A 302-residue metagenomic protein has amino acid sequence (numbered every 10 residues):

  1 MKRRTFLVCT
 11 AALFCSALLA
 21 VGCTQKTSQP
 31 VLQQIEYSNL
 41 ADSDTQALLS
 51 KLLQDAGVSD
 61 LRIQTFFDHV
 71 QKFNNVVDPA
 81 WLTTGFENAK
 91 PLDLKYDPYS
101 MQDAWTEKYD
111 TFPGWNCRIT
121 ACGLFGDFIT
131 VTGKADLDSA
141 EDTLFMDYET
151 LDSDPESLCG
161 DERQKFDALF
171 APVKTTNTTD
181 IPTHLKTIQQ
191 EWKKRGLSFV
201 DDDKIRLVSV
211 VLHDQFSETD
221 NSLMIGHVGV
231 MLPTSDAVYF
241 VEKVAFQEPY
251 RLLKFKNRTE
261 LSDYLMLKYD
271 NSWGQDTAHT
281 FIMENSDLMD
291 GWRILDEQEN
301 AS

Functional and structural regions predicted by a protein language model:
R3-L7: N-terminal export leaders
A11-A17: N-terminal secretory signal peptides
L19-G22: C-terminal motif of bacterial Sec signal peptides marking the signal peptidase cleavage site
T24-K26: Bacterial signal peptide processing site
Q29-I35, N39, S43, T219: N-terminal accessory/interface modules of nucleic-acid-binding and processing proteins
L48-Q215, S222-G226, P233-E248: Acidic/His-rich structured neighborhood in mature extracellular/periplasmic domains
F240-K243, Q247, K256-S302: Low-complexity, Gly/Ser/Thr/Pro-rich intrinsically disordered linker/tail segments
L253: An anionic, turn-rich surface loop/hairpin at beta-sheet edges that serves as a generic interaction/coordination patch
